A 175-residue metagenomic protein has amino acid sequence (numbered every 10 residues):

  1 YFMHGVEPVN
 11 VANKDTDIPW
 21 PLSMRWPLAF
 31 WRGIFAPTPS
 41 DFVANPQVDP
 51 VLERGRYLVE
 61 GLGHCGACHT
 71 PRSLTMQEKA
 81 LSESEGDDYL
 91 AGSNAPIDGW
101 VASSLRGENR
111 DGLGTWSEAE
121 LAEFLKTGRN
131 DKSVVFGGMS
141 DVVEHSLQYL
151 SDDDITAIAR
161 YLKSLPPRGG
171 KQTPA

Functional and structural regions predicted by a protein language model:
Y1-D17, Y57, M139: Extracytoplasmic c-type cytochrome modules immediately beyond a signal peptide or single-pass transmembrane anchor
M3, G55-L58, L62-R72, I158 (+2 more regions): The canonical Cys-X-X-Cys-His
H4, C68-L74, T127, E144 (+1 more regions): Detector for the c-type heme attachment site
N10, P71-L81, T115-E120, R129-D141 (+2 more regions): Extended intrinsically disordered, low-complexity coil regions enriched in Ser, Thr, Gly, Ala and often Pro
N10-R32: Extended, well-folded interaction surfaces typified by the phenylalanyl-tRNA synthetase beta subunit core
A29-E60, L113, P174-A175: Electrostatic cytochrome c docking/interface patches
S84-N130, V143-I155: Electron-transfer interface patches adjacent to heme c in soluble/periplasmic c-type cytochromes and di-/multiheme
G137-A175: A cross-kingdom marker for long, charged
